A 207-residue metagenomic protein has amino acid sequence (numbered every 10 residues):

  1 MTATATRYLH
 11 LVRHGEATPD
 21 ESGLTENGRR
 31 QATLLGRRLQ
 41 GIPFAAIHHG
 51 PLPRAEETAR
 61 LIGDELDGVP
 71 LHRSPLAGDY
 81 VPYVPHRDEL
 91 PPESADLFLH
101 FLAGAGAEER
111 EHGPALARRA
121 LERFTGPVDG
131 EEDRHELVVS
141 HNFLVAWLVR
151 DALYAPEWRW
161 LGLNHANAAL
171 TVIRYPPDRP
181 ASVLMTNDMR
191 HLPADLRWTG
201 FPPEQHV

Functional and structural regions predicted by a protein language model:
T2-T6, G68, D79-L90, E132-R134 (+1 more regions): Acidic, low-complexity terminal tails and accessory targeting/binding regions of phosphate-metabolizing enzymes
A3, T33-A105, H206-V207: Phosphate-coordination/substrate-recognition cap region in phosphate-metabolizing enzymes
Y8-H14: Short, hydrophobic/glycine-enriched beta-strand segments
L9, E132-F143: Generic beta-sheet signal
G15, N142, M189: Active-site metal-binding loops of divalent metal-dependent hydrolases
T18-N27: Acidic/histidine-rich helix-loop elements that form or flank divalent-metal/phosphate-binding sites at the catalytic
F101-D133: Internal catalytic-core helix/loop-beta-alpha segment that presents or stabilizes conserved functional determinants
F143-A146, S182: GST superfamily/GST-like fold recognition
